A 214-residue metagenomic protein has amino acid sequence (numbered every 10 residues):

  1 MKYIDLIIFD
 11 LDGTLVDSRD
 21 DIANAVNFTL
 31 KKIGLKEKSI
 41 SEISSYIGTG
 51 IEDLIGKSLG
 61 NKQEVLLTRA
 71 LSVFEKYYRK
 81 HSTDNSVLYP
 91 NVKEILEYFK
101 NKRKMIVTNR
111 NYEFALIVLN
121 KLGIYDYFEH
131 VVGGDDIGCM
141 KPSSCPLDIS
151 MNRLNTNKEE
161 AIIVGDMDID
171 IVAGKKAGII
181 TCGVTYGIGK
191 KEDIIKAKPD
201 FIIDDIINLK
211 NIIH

Functional and structural regions predicted by a protein language model:
M1-D5, S41, L116-H214: Asp-based, Mg2+/Mn2+-dependent phosphohydrolase catalytic module
M1-S45: Active-site neighborhood of HAD-like aspartate-dependent phosphohydrolases
D21, G50, E94, E113-F114 (+2 more regions): Short alpha-helical
A23, N27, I40, S44 (+6 more regions): An amphipathic alpha-helix signature
V26, I95-L119: Substrate-recognition element of Asp-dependent hydrolases with the DxDx(T/V) motif
T29-L30, G50-E64, V118, S150-M151: Helix-loop "lid/cap" segments that line or gate small-molecule binding pockets
G56-E94: Metal-dependent phosphoesterase signature
K93-K100, I171-K176: Surface-exposed amphipathic alpha-helices with a cationic face
